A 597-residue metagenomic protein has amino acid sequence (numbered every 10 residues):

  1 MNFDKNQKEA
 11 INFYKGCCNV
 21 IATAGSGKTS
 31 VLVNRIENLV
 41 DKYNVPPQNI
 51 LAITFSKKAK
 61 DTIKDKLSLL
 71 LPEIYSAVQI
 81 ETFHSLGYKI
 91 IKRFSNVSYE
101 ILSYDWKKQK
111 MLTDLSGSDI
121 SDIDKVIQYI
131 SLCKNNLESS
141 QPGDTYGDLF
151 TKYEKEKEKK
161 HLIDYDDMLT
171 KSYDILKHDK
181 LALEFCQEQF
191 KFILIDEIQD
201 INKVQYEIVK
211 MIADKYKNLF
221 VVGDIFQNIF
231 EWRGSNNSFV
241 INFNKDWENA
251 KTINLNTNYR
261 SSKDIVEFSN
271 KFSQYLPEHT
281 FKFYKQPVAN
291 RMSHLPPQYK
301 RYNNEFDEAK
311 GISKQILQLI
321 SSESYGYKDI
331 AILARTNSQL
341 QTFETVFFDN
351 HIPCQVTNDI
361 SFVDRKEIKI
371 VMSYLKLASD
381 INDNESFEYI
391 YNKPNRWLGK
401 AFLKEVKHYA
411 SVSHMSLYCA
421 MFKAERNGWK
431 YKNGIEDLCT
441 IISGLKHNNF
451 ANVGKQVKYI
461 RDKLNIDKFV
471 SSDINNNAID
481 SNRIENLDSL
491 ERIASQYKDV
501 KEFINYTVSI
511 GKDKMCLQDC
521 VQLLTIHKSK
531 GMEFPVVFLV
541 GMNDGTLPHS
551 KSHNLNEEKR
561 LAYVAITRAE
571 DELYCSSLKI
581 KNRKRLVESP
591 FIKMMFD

Functional and structural regions predicted by a protein language model:
M1-K15, V204: N-terminal pre-P-loop "Q-motif" helix
G16-C18, T23-S26, E37-L176, K180-L181 (+9 more regions): A basic/glycine-biased coupling hinge at the interface between accessory DNA-binding modules
V20, S26-L32, N249-K251, T257-P353 (+3 more regions): Helicase P-loop NTPase motor core
S26, F192-I195, Q199-Q274, Q286-N290: Conserved helicase motor core of SF1/SF2 NTP-dependent helicases
V45-N49, L69-V78, R93-D105, L112-D124 (+9 more regions): Short, polar/flexible loop-turn hinges at active-site or ligand-entry regions and domain interfaces
L86-S98, F226-E231, R260, T357-S379: Short alpha-helix plus adjacent loop in nuclease-associated cores
E344, M372-D597: Conserved helicase C-terminal RecA-like lobe
